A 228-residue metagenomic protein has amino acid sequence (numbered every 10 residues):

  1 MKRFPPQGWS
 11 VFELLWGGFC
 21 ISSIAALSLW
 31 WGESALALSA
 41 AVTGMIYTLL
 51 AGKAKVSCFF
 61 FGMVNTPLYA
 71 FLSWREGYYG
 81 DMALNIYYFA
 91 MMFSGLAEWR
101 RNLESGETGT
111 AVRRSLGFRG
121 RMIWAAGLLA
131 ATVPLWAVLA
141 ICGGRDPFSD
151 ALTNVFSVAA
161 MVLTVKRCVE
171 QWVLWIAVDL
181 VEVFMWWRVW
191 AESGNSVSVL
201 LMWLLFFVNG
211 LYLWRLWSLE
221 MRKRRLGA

Functional and structural regions predicted by a protein language model:
M1-G32: Membrane topogenic helices and adjacent juxtamembrane segments
A25-A40, D81-A90, G143-N154: Structural signature of hydrophobic alpha-helical transmembrane segments
W31, F71-M82, V138-D146, R188-S198: Helix-coil boundary and interhelical linker segments in multi-pass alpha-helical membrane proteins
L49-F60, V162-L174: Membrane-helix interface "capping/anchor" motifs
K53-W99: Hydrophobic/aromatic-rich structural module bridging two neighboring secondary-structure elements via a short loop
L84-E98, R114-A140, A160-L163: Alpha-helical transmembrane segments of multi-pass integral membrane proteins
L96-S115, K223-L226: Cytosolic, membrane-interface loops and tails of multi-pass inner-membrane proteins
T164-A228: C-terminal transmembrane-bundle signature of multipass membrane proteins, characterized by strong activation on
